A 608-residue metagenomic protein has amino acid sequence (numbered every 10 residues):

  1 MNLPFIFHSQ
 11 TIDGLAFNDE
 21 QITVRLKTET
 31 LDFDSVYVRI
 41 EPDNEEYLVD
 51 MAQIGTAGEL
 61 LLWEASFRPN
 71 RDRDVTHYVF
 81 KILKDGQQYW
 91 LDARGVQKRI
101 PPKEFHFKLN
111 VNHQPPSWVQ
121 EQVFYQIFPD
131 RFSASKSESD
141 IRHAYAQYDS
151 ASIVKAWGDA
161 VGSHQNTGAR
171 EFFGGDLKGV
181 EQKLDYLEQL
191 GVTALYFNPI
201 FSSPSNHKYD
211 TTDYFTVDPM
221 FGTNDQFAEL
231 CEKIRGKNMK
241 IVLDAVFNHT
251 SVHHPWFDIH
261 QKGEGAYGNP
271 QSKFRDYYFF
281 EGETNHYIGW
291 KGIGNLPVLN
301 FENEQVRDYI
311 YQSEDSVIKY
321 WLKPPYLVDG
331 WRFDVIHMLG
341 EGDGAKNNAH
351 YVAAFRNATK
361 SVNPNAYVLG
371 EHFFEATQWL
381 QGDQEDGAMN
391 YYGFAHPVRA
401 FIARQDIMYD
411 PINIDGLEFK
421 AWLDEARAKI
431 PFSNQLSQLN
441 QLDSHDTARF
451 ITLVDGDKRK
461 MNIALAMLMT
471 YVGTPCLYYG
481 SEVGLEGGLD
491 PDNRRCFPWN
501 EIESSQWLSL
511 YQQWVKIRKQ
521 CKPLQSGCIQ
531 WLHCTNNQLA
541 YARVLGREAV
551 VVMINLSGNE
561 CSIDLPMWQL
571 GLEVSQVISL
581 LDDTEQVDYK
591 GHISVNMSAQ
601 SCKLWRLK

Functional and structural regions predicted by a protein language model:
N2-G14, N18-I22, L26, L48-A57 (+4 more regions): Active-site and adjacent substrate-binding regions of carbohydrate-active enzymes
K27-F33: An extended acidic
Y37-R39: Beta-strand signatures of extracellular beta-sandwich domains
N44-E46: Short, solvent-exposed loop/linker segments at beta-strand-coil boundaries, enriched for Pro/Gly and Ser/Thr
W63-A65: Short S/T/G- and acidic-enriched coil/turn segments that sit immediately N-terminal to beta-strands in beta-sandwich
P69-V75: Surface-exposed, short loops/turns at beta-strand junctions within beta-sandwich domains
